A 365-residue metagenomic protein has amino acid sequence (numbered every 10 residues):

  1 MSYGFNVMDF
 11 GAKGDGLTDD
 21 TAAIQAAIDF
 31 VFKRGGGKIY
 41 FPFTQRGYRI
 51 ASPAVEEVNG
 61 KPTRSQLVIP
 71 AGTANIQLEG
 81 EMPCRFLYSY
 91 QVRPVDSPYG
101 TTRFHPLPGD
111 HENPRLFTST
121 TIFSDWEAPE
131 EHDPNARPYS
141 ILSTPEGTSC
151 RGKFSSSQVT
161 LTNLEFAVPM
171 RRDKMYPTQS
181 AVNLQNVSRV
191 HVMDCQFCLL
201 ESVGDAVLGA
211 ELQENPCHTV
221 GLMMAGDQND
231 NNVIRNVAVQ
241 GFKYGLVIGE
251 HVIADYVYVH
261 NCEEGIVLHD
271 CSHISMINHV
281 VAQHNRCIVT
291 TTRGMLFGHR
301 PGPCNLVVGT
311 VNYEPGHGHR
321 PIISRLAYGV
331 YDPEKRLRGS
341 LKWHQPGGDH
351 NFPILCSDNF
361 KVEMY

Functional and structural regions predicted by a protein language model:
Y3-A12: Generic N-terminal amphipathic, Lys/Arg-enriched alpha-helix
G4, G36-K38, G47, Q66 (+18 more regions): Detector for repetitive beta-architecture
G11, T21, Q25-P129, R137 (+2 more regions): N-terminal extracellular ligand-recognition/capping segment immediately after the signal peptide
D20, P62-T73, G100-F104, A136-G152 (+3 more regions): Generic detector of contiguous secondary-structure segments
G36-G37, L87-Q91, M170-S180, L200-V220 (+5 more regions): Short glycine/acidic-rich loop motifs that flank beta-strands on beta-rich extracellular proteins
P42, P70, E79-E81, T162 (+19 more regions): Feature marks extracellular polysaccharide-active and adherence modules
N113-F117, D133-S140, E146-V267: Right-handed parallel beta-helix
